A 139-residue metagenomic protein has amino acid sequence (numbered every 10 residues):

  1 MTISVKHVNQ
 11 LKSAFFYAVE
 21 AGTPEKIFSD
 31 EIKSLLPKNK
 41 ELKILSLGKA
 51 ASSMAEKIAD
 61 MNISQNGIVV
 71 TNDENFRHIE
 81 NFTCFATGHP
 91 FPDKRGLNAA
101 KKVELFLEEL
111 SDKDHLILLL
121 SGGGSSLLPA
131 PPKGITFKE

Functional and structural regions predicted by a protein language model:
M1-E139: N-terminal loops that bind phosphate or other acidic moieties and the adjacent beta-alpha structural core
